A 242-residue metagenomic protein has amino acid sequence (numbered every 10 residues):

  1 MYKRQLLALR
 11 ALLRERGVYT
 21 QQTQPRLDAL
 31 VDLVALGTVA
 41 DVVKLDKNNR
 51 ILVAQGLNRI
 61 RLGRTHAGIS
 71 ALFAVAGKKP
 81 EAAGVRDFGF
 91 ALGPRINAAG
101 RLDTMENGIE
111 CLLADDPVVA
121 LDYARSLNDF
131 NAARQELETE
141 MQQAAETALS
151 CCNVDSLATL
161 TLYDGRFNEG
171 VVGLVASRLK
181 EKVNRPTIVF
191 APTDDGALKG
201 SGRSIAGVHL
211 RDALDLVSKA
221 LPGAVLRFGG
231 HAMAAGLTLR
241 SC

Functional and structural regions predicted by a protein language model:
M1-Q5: Conserved small/polar residues in nucleotide/adenosyl-binding loops
L7-R14: A short, charged helix-loop
R14-S241: Hydrophobic helix-and-loop "lid/oligomerization" segment in the mid-to-C-terminal part of catalytic domains
